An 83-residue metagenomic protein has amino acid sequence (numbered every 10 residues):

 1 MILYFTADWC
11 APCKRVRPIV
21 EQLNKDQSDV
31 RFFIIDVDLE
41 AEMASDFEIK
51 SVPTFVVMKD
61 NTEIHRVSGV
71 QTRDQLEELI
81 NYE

Functional and structural regions predicted by a protein language model:
M1-L3: Charged active-site motifs of nucleotide-sugar-dependent glycosyltransferases
F5, V20-N24, S28-E42, I49: Thiol-based oxidoreductase modules, predominantly thioredoxin-like and allied folds used for disulfide exchange
F5-I19: Conserved redox-active cysteine motifs that mediate thiol-disulfide chemistry, especially di-cysteine Cys-X(1-2)-Cys
A11, L39, Q71-D74: Short alpha-helical
I19-Q22, T72-D74: Glycine-rich, phosphate-binding/catalytic loops in enzymes
M43-D46, L79: CheY-like receiver
S51, V56-E83: Non-catalytic, surface beta->alpha helical segment in thiol-disulfide oxidoreductase systems
